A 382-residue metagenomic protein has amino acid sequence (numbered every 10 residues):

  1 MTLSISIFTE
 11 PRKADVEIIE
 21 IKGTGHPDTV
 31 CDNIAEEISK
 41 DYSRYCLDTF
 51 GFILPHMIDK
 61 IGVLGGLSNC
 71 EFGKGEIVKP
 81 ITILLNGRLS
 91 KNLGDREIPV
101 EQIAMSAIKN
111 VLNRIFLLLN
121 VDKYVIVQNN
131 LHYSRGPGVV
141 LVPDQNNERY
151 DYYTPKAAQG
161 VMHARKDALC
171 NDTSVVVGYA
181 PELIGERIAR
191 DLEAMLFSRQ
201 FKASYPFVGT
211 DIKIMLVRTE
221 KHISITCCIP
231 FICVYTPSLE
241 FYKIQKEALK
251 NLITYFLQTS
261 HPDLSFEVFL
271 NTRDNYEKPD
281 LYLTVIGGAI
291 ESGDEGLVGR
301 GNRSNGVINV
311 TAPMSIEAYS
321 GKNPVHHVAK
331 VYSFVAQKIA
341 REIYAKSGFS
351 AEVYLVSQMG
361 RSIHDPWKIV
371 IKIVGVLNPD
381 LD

Functional and structural regions predicted by a protein language model:
M1-I19, Y152-L169, R218-I223, C227-I229 (+1 more regions): N-terminal, Lys/Arg- and Ser/Thr-rich interaction peptides
M1-I53: N-terminal, positively charged regions that mediate nucleic acid binding
I19-E20, I81-R88, T173, I225-T236 (+2 more regions): Short, hydrophobic beta-strand segments
R44, D48-Y124: Glycine-rich, N-terminal phosphate-binding loop and its surrounding beta-alpha-beta segment
I108-L239, Q245, I253-L257, H261 (+1 more regions): Glycine-rich, mobile lid/loop segments that gate access to catalytic sites or pores
N275-A289, M359-P379: Short glycine/threonine-rich loop-to-helix capping motif typified by GTGT followed within a few residues by an Asp-Pro
E277-A329: Long, contiguous, structured domain-core segments that constitute the functional module of a protein
E317-V353, I373-P379: C-terminal structural cap/anchor segments
